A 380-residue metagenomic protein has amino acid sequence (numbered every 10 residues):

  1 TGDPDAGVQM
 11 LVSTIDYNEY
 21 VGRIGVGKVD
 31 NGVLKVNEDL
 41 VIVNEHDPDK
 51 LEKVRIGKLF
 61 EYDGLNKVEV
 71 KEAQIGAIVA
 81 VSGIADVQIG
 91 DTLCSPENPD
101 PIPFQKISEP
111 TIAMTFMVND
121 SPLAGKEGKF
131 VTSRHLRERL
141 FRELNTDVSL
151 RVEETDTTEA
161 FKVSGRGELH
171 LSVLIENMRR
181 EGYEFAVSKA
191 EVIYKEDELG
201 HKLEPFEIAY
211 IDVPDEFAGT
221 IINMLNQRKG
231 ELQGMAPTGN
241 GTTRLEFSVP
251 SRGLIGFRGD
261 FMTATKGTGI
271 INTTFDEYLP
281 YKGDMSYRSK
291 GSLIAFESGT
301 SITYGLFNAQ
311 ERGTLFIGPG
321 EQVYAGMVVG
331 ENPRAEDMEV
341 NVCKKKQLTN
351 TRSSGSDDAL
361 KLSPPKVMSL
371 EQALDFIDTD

Functional and structural regions predicted by a protein language model:
T1-D380: Structural and coupling elements of P-loop NTPases
